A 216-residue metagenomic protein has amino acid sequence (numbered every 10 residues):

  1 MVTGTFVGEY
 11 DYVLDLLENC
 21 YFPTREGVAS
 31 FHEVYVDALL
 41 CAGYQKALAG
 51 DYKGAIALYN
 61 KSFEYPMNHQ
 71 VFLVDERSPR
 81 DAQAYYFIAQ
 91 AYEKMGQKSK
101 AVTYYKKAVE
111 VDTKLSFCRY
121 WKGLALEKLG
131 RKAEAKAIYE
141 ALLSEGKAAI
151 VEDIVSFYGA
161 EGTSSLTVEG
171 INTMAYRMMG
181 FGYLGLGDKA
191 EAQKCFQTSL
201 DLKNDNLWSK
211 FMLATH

Functional and structural regions predicted by a protein language model:
M1-V2, V34-C41, R80, Y86-F87 (+5 more regions): "A position-specific structural signal for the A-helix of alpha-solenoid helical repeats
E18-R25, N60-V71, K107-E110, L143-S144 (+1 more regions): Amphipathic alpha-helical segments of tetratricopeptide repeats
Y21-H32, M67-R77, K114, A149 (+1 more regions): Flexible helix-coil transition and linker loops at the boundaries of alpha-helical arrays
V28, Y35, H69, D81 (+6 more regions): Residue-level recognition of tetratricopeptide repeat
